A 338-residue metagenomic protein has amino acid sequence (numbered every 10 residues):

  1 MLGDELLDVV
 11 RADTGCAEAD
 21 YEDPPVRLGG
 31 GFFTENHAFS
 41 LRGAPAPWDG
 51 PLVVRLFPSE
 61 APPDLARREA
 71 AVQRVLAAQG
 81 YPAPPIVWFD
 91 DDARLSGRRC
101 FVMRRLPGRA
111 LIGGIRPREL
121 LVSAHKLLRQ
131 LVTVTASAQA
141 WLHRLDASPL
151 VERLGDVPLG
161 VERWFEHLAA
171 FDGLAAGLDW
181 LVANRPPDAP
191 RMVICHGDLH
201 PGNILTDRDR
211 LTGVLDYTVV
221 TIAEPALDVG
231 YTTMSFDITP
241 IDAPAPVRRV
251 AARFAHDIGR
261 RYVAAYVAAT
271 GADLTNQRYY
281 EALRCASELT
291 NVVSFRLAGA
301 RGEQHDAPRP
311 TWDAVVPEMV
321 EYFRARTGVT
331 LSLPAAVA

Functional and structural regions predicted by a protein language model:
M1-Y21: Juxta-kinase regulatory segment immediately upstream of eukaryotic protein kinase catalytic domains
P24-D156, E162-D179, N184-R191: ATP-binding pocket architecture of kinase catalytic cores
M192-I194, T212: Conserved protein kinase catalytic-loop anchor
I194-H196, P201: Catalytic-loop of the protein kinase fold
L215-V220: Activation of the activation-loop gatekeeper triad in protein kinase-fold domains
V229-T270, R284-G302: Active-site activation/catalytic loop segments of kinase-like enzymes and analogous catalytic loops in related
A272-N276, S287-A338: Helical subdomain adjoining the active site within ATP-dependent kinase catalytic cores
